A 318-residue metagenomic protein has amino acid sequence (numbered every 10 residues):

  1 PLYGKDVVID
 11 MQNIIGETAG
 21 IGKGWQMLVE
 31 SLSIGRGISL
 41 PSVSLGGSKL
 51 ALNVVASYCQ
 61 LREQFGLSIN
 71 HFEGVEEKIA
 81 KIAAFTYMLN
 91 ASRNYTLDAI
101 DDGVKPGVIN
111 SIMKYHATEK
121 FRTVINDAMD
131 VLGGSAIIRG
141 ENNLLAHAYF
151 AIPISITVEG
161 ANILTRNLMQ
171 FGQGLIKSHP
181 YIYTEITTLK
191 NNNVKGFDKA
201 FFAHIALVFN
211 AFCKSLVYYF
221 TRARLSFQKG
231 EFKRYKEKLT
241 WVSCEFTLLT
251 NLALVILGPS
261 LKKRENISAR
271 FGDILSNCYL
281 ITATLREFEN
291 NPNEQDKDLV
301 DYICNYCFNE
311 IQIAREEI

Functional and structural regions predicted by a protein language model:
P1-I318: Flavin-dependent oxidoreductase catalytic core characteristic of acyl-CoA dehydrogenase/oxidase-like enzymes
